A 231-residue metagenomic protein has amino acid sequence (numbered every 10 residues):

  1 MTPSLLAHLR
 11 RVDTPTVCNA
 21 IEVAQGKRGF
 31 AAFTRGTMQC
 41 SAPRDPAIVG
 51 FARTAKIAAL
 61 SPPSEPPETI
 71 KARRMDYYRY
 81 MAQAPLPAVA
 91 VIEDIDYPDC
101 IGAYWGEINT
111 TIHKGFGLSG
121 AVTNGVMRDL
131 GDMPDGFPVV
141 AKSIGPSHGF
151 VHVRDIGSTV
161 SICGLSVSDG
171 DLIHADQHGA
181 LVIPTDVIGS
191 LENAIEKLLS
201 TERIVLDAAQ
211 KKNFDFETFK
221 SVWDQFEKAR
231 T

Functional and structural regions predicted by a protein language model:
M1-K71, M75-A84, L206-F214, K220: Intrinsically disordered, low-complexity regions enriched in acidic/Ser/Thr/Pro/Gln residues
S4-D13, N193-I195, W223-T231: Long, charged alpha-helical interface segments
I21, H113, D171-I173: Buried hydrophobic positions in well-ordered alpha/beta secondary-structure cores of metabolic enzymes
A31-F33, V91-E93, A121-G125, V139-A141 (+1 more regions): General beta-strand structural signal in soluble alpha/beta enzymes
R79-V126: Extracellular/luminal Protease-associated
R128-I144: Histidine/lysine/aspartate-rich catalytic loop segments that bind and position anionic ligands
I144-E217: Acidic, glycine-rich flexible loop/linker segments
